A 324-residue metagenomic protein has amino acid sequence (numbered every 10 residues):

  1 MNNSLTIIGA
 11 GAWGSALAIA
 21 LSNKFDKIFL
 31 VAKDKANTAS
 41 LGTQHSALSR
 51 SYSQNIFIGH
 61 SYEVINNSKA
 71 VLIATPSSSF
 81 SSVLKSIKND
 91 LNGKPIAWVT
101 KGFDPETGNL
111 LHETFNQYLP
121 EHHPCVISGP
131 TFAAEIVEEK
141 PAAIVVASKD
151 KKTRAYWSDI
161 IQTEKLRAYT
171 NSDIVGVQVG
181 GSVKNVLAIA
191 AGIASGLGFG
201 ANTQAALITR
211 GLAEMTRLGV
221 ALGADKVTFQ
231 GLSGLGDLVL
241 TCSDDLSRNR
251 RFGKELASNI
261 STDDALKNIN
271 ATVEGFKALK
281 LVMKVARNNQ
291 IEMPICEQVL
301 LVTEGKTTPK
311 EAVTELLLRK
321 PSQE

Functional and structural regions predicted by a protein language model:
M1-H60: NAD(P)+-binding Rossmann beta1-loop-alpha1 motif at the extreme N-terminus of oxidoreductases
S4-L5, I96, I144: Conserved hydrophobic helix-helix packing surfaces used for dimerization/oligomerization
S51-E139, W157-D159: Rossmann-like NAD(P)(H) cofactor-binding subdomain of soluble oxidoreductases
N66-N67, V183, L235: Alpha-helix C-terminal capping/helix-to-coil transition sites in glycosyltransferase folds
D90, T114, Y118-H122, P141-T228: Internal alpha-helical scaffold of NAD(P)-dependent oxidoreductase catalytic cores
W98, H123-S128, A168-S172, Q230-G231 (+1 more regions): General beta-strand structural signal in soluble alpha/beta enzymes
A191-G192, V220-Q230, G234, L238-E324: NAD(P)-dependent Rossmann-like dehydrogenase/reductase catalytic/cofactor-binding core
